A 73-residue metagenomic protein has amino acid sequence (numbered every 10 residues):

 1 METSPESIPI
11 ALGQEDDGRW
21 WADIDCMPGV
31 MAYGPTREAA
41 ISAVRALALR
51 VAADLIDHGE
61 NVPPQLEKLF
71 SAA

Functional and structural regions predicted by a protein language model:
M1-P9, E38-A73: Short, charged, surface-exposed hinge/linker loops at domain edges that act as mobile lids or interdomain connectors
S4-P5, C26-P28: Short amphipathic alpha-helical segments, especially helix-boundary/capping motifs
L12-M27: Short aromatic-glycine-(Arg/Gly/Cys) micro-motifs in beta-strand/loop hairpins
P28-A39: A short, exposed loop/beta-hairpin motif centered on an aromatic-Gly-Thr core
